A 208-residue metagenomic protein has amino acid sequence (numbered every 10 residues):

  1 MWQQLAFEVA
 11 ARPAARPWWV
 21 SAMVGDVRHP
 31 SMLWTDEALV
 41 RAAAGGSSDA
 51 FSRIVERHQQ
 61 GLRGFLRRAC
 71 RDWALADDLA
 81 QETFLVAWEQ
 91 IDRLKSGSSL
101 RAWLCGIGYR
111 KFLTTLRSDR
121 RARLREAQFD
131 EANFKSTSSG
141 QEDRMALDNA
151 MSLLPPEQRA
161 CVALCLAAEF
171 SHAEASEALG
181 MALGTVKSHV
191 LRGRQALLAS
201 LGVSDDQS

Functional and structural regions predicted by a protein language model:
M1-R41, G45, D49, R53-R57 (+5 more regions): Intrinsic, short, N-terminal disordered tails of RNA polymerase sigma-factor systems
D49, Q60, C70-R71, W88 (+1 more regions): Residue-level signal for the short linker/turn that defines the boundary of a DNA-recognition helix
L62, A87-I91, F112-L116, L154 (+2 more regions): Hydrophobic recognition helices of helix-based DNA-binding modules
G64, D78-L85, E89, S98-R110: Structural recognition of an alpha-helix C-terminal capping motif at a helix-to-coil junction
E89-S96, G106-A127, G140: Arg/Lys-rich amphipathic alpha helix in sigma70-family domain 2
